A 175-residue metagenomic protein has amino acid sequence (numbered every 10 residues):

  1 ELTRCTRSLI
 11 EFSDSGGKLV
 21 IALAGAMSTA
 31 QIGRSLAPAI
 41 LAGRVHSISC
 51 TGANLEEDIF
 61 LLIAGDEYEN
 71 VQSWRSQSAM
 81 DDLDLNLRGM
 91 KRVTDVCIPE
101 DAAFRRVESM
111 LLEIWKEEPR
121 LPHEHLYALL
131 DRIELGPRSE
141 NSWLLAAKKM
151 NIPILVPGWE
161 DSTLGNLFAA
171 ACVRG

Functional and structural regions predicted by a protein language model:
E1-L23, S28-G175: Conserved catalytic alpha/beta core of Sir2/sirtuin-type deacylases, generalized to analogous enzyme cores that bind
